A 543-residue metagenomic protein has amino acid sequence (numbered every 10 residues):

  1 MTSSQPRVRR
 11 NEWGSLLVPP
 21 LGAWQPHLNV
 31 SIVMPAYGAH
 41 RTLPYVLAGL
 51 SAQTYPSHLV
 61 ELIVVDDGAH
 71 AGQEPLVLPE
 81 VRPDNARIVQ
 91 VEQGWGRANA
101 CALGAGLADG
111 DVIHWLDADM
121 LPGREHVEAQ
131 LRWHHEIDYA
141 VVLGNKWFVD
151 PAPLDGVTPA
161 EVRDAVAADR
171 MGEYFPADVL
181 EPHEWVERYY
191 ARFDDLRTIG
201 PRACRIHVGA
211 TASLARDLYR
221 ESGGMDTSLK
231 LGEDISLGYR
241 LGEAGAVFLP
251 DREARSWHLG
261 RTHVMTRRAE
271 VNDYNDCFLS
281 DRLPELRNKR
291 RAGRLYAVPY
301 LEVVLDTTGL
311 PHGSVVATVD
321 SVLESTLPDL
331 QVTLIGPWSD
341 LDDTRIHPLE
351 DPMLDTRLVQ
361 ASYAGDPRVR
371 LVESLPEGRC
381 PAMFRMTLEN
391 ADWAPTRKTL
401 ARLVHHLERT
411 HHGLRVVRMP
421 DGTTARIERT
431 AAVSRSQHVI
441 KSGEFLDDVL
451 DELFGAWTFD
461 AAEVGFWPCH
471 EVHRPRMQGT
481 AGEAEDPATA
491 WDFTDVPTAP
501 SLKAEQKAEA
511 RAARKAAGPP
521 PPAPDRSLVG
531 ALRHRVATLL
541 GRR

Functional and structural regions predicted by a protein language model:
M1-A52, D273-G313: N-proximal low-complexity "stem/linker" segments adjacent to membrane-targeting elements
S51-Q90, L323-R368: Acidic donor-binding segment of Leloir-type glycosyltransferases
V91-A108, A129, Y363-C380: Glycine-rich, basic loop-to-helix element that forms the pyrophosphate-binding segment of sugar-nucleotide handling
I113, R385-T387: Short aromatic/hydrophobic "clamp" motif used to bind/position activated sugar donors
E125-E181, R397-A432: Conserved donor NDP-sugar-binding/catalytic core segment of glycosyltransferases
V149, A244-R267, E471-P475, G479-K503: Active-site donor/metal-binding and catalytic loop motifs of nucleotide-sugar-dependent glycosylation enzymes
F175-R188, R192-S213, G378, L414 (+2 more regions): A recurrent flexible, glycine/aromatic-enriched loop bordering the glycosyltransferase active site that acts as
R220-Y239, P250: Donor nucleotide-sugar recognition loop
